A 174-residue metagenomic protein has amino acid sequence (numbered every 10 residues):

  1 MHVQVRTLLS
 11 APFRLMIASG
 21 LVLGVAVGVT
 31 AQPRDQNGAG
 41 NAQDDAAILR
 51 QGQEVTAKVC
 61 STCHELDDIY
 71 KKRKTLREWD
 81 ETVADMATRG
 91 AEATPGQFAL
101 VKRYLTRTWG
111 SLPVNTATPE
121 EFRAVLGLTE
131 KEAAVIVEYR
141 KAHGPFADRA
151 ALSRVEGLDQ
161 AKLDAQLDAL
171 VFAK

Functional and structural regions predicted by a protein language model:
M1-A11: N-terminal secretory signal peptides that target proteins for export/translocation
P12-A26: Bacterial N-terminal signal peptides
V29-V55, G110, T116-T118: Electrostatic cytochrome c docking/interface patches
L49, E65-A91: Gly/Gly-Pro-rich "capping" loops immediately C-terminal to redox-active cysteine motifs in periplasmic/lumenal
T56-D67, V101, L105: The canonical Cys-X-X-Cys-His
H64-L66, V125, T129-A147: Amphipathic, charged-and-aliphatic alpha-helical interface segments that function as noncatalytic docking
T88-F98, A124-L126: Electron-transfer interface patches adjacent to heme c in soluble/periplasmic c-type cytochromes and di-/multiheme
A99-T108, G157-K174: Alpha-helical interaction/regulatory segments in DNA maintenance proteins
